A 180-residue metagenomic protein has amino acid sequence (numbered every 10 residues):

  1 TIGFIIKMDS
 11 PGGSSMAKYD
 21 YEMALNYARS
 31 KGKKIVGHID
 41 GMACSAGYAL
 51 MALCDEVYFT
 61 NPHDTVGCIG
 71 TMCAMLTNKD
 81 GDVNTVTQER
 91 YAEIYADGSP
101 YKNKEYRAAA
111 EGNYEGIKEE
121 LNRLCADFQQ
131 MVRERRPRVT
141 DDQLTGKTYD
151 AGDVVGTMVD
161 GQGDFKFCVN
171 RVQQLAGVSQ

Functional and structural regions predicted by a protein language model:
T1-K33, M42, Y48-R135: Small-residue-centered hinge/linker elements
M8-G12, I39-A43, G163-V169: A mature extracytoplasmic/lumenal domain signature
K34, R136-Q143: A local structural motif
H38-C44, Q143-T148: Glycine-rich beta-to-alpha transition loops that act as phosphate-gripper elements at the mouths of alpha/beta enzyme
A46-G47, A151: Short, well-ordered alpha-helical microsegments
K118-R138, V155-Q180: C-terminal long alpha-helix characteristic of the crotonase
D142-M158: Acidic helix/loop microenvironments that form the catalytic cleft of cell-wall polysaccharide enzymes
